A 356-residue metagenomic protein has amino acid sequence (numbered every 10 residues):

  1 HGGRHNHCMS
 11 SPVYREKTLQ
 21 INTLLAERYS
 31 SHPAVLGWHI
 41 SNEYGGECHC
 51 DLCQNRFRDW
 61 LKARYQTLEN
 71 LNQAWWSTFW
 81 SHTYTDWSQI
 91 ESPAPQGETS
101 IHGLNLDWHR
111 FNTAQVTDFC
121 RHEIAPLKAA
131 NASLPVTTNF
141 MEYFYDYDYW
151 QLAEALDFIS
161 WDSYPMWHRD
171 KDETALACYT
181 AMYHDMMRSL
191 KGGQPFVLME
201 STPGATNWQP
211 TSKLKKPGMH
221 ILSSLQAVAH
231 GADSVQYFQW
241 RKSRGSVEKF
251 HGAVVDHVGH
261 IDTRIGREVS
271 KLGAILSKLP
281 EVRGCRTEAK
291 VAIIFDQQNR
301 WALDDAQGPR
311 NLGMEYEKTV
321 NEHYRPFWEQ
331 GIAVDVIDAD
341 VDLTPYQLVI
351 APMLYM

Functional and structural regions predicted by a protein language model:
G2-M182, M186: Polysaccharide-binding and catalytic clefts of secreted carbohydrate-active enzymes
W87-I90, R121, A153, D157 (+1 more regions): Carbohydrate-binding surfaces of carbohydrate-active enzymes
